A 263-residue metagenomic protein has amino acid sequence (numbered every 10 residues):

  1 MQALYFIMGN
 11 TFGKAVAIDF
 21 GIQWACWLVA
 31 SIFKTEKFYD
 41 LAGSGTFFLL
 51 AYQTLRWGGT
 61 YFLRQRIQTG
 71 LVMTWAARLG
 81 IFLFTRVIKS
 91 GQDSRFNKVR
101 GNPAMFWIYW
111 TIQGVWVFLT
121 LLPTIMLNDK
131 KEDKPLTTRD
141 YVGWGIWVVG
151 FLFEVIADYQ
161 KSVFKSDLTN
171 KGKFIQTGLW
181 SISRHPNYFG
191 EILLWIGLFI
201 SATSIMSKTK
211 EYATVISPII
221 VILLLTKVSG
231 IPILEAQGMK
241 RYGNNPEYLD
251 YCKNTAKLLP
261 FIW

Functional and structural regions predicted by a protein language model:
A3-M8, K98: Juxtamembrane membrane-interface segments at transmembrane-helix boundaries in membrane proteins
F6-Q23, T46-A76, T120-Q160, K165-W263: Hydrophobic transmembrane alpha-helices
W24-T35, I81-V87: C-terminal ends of transmembrane helices
F33-L49, G91-Y109, K173-W180, K253 (+1 more regions): Juxtamembrane helix-capping/reentrant segments at transmembrane boundaries
F38-Y39, F106-F118, I182-I192: Membrane-interface loop-to-helix entry segments
L63-N102: A basic- and aromatic-enriched beta-loop-alpha substructure that forms the phosphate/nucleotide- and DNA/RNA-contacting
L79-R86, V117-T120, D158: Alpha-helical transmembrane segments and their lipid-water interface positions in multi-pass membrane proteins
P103-A104, Y109-T111, I220, K227: Multi-pass alpha-helical transmembrane bundles in non-GPCR membrane proteins that perform intramembrane catalysis
